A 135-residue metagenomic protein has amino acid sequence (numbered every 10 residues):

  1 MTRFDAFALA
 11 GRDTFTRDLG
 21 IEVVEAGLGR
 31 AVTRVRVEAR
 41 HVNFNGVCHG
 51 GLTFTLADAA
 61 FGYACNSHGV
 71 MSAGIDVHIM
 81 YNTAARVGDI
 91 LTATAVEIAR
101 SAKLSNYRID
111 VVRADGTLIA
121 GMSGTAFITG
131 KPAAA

Functional and structural regions predicted by a protein language model:
M1-A135: Terminal targeting signals and extreme-terminal segments of soluble enzymes
